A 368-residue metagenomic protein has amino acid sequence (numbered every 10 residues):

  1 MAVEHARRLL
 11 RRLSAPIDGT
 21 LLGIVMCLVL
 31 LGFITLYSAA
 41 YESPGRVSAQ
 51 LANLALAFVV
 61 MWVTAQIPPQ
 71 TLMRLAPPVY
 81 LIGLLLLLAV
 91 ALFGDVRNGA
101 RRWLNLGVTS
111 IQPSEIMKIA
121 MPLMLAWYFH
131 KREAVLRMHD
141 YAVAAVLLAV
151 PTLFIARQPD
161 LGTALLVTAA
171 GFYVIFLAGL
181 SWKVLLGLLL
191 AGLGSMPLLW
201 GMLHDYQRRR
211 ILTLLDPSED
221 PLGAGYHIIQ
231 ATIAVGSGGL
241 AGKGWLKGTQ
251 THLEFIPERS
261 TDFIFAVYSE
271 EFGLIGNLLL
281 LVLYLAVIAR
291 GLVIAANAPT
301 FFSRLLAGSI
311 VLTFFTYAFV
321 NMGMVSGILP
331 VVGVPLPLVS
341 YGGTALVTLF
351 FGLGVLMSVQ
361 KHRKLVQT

Functional and structural regions predicted by a protein language model:
M1-S14: Short, Lys/Arg-rich, polar N-terminal cytosolic tail immediately upstream of the first transmembrane signal-anchor
M1-V3, V320-T368: A juxtamembrane structural motif centered on a specific transmembrane helix
L21-H227, A266-S326, F351-V355: Hydrophobic alpha-helical transmembrane segments of multi-pass inner membrane proteins, especially in bacterial systems
G107-M117, R157-P159, G239-K243, V331-L349: Glycine/serine-rich anion-binding loops at beta->alpha junctions that coordinate negatively charged ligand groups
D160-L165, K243-G248, R259-T261, L278 (+3 more regions): Transmembrane helix boundary and interhelical junction motifs in multipass membrane proteins
L222-A224, W245, L253, I328: Replace "in large, NTP-powered and nucleic-acid-processing enzymes" with "in large, NTP-powered factors and other
G239-I275, A298, F302: Long extracytoplasmic/lumenal interhelical loops at the membrane interface of multi-pass membrane proteins
